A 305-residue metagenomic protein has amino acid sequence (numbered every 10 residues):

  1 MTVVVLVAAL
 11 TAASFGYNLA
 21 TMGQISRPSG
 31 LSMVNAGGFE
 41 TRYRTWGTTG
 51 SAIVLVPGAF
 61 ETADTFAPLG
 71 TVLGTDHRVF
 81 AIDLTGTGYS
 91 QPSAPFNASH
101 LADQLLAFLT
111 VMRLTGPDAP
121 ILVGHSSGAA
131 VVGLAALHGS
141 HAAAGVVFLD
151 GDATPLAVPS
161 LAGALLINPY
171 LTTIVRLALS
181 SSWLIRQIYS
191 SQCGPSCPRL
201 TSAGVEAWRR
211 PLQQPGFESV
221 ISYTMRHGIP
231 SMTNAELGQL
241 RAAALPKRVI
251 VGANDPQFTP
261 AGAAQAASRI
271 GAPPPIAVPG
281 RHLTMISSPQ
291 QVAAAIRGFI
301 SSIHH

Functional and structural regions predicted by a protein language model:
M1-I53, D76-H77, L114, R297 (+1 more regions): Alpha/beta-hydrolase fold catalytic core
M22-Q24, V158-S160, A178-R241: Conserved alpha/beta-hydrolase catalytic His-Asp/Glu region
A36, R44, A81-V123, S127: Active-site loop/oxyanion-hole signature of alpha/beta-hydrolase fold enzymes
T45-Y89: Conserved HGGG/HGGXW glycine-rich cap/lid loop of the alpha/beta-hydrolase fold
A129-S140, V146: Short glycine-enriched nucleophile-adjacent loop and the immediately C-terminal alpha-helix near the catalytic center
L137, G145-V175: Flexible "cap/lid" loop of the alpha/beta hydrolase fold
P246-G280: Conserved loop-alpha-helix segment in the C-terminal half of the alpha/beta-hydrolase fold that carries the catalytic
G280-A293: Catalytic histidine-centered segment of alpha/beta-hydrolase-like enzymes
